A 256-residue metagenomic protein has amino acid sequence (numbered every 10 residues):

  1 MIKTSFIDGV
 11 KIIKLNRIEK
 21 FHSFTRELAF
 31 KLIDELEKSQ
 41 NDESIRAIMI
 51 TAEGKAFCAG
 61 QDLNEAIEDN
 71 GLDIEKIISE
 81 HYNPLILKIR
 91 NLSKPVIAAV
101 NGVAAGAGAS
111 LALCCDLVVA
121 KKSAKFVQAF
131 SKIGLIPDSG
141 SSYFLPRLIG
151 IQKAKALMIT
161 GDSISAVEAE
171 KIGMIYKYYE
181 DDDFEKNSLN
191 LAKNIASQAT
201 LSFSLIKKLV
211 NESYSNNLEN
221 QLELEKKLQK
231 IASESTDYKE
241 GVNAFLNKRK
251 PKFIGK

Functional and structural regions predicted by a protein language model:
M1-E53, L87: Conserved CoA-thioester-binding segment of acyl-CoA-metabolizing enzymes
I13, R17, L32, I50 (+7 more regions): Terminal peptide-recognition signature
E27, K31, H81, K88 (+5 more regions): Charged catalytic carboxylate motif
F30, A52-K88, A104, N217: Glycine- (often His-adjacent) and acidic-residue-rich active-site loop that binds/positions the CoA thioester
K88-L201, K230, E234-S235, E240-N243 (+1 more regions): Crotonase-fold acyl-CoA enzyme core
K250-K256: Short C-terminal tail/terminal secondary-structure segment of NAD(P)H-dependent dehydrogenase/reductase domains
